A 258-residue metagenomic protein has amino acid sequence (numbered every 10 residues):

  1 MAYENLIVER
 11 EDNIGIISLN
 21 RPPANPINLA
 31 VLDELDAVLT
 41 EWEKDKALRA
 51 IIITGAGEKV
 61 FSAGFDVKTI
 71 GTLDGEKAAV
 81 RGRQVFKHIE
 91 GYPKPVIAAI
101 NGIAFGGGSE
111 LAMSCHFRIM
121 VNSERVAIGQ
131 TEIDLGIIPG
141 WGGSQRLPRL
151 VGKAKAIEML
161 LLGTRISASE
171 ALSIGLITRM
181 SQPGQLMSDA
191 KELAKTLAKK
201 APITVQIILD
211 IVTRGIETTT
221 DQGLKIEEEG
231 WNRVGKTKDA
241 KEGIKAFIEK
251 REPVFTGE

Functional and structural regions predicted by a protein language model:
M1-T54, V80, K87, G91: Conserved CoA-thioester-binding segment of acyl-CoA-metabolizing enzymes
M1-Y3, K245-E258: Terminal low-complexity tails and localization/encapsulation signals of metabolic enzymes
L32-E34, E41-K44, G55-H88, A104 (+2 more regions): Glycine- (often His-adjacent) and acidic-residue-rich active-site loop that binds/positions the CoA thioester
V85, I89, A99, F105-L160 (+3 more regions): CoA-thioester-processing core
G106, T164-E170: Acidic, divalent-metal-coordinating active-site segment for phosphoryl/phosphodiester hydrolysis, typified by short
I119-V126, I177-K225, N232-R233, K238 (+1 more regions): C-terminal long alpha-helix characteristic of the crotonase
